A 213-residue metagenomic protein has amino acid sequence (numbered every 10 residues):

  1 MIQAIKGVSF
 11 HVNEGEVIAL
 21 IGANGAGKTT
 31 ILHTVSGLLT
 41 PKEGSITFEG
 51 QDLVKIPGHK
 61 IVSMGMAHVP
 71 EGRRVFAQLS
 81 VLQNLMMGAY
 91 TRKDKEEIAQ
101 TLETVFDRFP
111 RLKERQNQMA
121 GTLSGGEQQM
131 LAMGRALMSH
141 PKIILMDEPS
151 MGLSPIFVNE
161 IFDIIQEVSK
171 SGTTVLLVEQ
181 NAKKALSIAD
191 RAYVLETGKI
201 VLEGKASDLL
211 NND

Functional and structural regions predicted by a protein language model:
I21-A23: The feature captures the beta-strand-to-loop junction immediately N-terminal to the Walker
S36: Helix-to-loop junction immediately C-terminal to a conserved catalytic motif
G44-D52, M64, E97-L102: Conserved ABC transporter NBD signature motif
L79, L123, A136-L137: ABC ATPase signature
M119-L123, E127: Conserved ABC ATPase signature
M138-K142: A short, proline-enriched helix->beta-strand linker immediately N-terminal to the Walker B motif in ABC-type P-loop
